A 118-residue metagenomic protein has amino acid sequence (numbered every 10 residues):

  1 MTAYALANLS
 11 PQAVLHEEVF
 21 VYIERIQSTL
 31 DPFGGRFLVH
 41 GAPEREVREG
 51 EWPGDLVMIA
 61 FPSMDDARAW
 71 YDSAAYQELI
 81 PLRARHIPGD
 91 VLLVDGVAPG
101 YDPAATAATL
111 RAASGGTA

Functional and structural regions predicted by a protein language model:
M1-D55, P62-D66, D95-A118: Short S/T/G/P-rich N-terminal loop/turn motif that feeds into the first structured element of a domain
I23-I26, I59, I80, I87: Weak global preference for isoleucine
S28, A75-Y76, R85-P88: Residue-level marker of structural boundaries
E51, V57-R83: Mid-chain, well-packed structural core segment of small domains
R83-L92, P99: C-terminal structural segments of small proteins and small subunits
